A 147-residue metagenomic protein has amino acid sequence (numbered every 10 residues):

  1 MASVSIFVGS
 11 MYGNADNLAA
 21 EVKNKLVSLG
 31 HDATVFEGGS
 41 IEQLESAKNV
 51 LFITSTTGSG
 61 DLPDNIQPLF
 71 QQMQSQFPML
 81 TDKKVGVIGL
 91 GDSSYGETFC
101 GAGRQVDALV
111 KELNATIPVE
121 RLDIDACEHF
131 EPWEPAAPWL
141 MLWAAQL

Functional and structural regions predicted by a protein language model:
S3, G13-N17, K25, L29 (+1 more regions): FMN-binding flavodoxin-like domain, especially the glycine-rich phosphate-binding loop
F7, M11: A domain-level signal for caspase-like cysteine endopeptidase catalytic cores and their zymogen-processing architecture
V27-E42: A short, well-structured beta->alpha microelement
